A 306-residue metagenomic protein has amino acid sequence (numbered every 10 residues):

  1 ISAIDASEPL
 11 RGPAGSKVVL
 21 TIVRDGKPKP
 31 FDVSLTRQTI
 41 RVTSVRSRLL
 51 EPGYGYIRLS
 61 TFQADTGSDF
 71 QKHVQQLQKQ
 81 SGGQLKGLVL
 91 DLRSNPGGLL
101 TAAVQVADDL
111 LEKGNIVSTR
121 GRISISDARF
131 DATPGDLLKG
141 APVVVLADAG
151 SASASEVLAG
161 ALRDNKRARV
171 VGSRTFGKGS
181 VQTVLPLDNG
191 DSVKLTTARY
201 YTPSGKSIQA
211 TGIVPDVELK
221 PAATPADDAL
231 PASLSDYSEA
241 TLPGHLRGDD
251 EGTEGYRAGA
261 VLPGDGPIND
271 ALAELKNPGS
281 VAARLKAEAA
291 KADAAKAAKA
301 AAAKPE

Functional and structural regions predicted by a protein language model:
I1-S2, D91: Conserved PDZ fold ligand-binding element
S2-R46, T196: PDZ-domain C-terminal substructure recognizer with occasional recognition of PDZ-binding tails
P28-V33, R41-E306: C-terminal "post-core" interaction segments
